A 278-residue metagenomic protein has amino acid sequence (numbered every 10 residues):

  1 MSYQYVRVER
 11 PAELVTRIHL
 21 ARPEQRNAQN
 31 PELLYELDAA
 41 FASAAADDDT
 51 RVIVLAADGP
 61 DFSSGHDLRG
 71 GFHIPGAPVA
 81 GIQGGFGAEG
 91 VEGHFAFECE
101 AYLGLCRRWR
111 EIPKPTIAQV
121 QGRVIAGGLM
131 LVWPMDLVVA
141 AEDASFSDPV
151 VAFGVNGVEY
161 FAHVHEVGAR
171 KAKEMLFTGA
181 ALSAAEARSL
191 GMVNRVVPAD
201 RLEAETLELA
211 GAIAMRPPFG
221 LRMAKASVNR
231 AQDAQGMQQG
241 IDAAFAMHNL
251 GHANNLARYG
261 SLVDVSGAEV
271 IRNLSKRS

Functional and structural regions predicted by a protein language model:
M1-E13, I74, S183-A184, A204 (+2 more regions): C-terminal alpha-helix plus adjacent terminal tail
M1-P60: Conserved CoA-thioester-binding segment of acyl-CoA-metabolizing enzymes
I18, R22, E36-L37, L55 (+5 more regions): Terminal peptide-recognition signature
Q25, A57-G104: Glycine- (often His-adjacent) and acidic-residue-rich active-site loop that binds/positions the CoA thioester
E32-E36, A101, R108, E205 (+2 more regions): Charged catalytic carboxylate motif
G59-S64, I125, V228-A231: Short, active-site-adjacent cap segments at secondary-structure transitions
R107-L221: Crotonase-fold acyl-CoA enzyme core
